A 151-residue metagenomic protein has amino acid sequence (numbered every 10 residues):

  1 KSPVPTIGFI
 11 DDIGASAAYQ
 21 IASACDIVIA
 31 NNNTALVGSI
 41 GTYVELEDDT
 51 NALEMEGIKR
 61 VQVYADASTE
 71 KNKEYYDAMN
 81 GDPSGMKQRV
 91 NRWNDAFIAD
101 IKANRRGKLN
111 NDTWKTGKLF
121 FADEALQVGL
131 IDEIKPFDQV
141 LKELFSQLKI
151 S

Functional and structural regions predicted by a protein language model:
K1-V4, I13-N104, Q147: Small-residue-centered hinge/linker elements
G8, Q62, I134-K135: A generic structural-conservation signal
F9-A15, W114-K118: Glycine-rich beta-to-alpha transition loops that act as phosphate-gripper elements at the mouths of alpha/beta enzyme
A22, A125-L126: Hydrophobic residues within well-ordered alpha-helices
D26-N32, G129-V140: Short, well-structured beta-strand/strand-turn elements
A65-K71, K115-K118, D138-E143: Short linear loop/turn motifs
K87-D112, A122-D123, D132-S151: C-terminal long alpha-helix characteristic of the crotonase
